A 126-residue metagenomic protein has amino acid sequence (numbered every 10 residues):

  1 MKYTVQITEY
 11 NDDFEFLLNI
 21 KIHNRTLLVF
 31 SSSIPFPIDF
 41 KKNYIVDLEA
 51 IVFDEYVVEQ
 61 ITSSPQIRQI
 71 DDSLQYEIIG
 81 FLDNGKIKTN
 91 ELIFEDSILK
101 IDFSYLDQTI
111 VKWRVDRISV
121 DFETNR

Functional and structural regions predicted by a protein language model:
M1-D12, P65-K86, W113: Structural detector for short beta-strands of small beta-barrel domains
N11, I22, E49-I51, E77-I78 (+3 more regions): Short beta-rich binding modules
F14-T62: Acidic (E/D-rich), amphipathic helical modules within compact regulatory domains
F16-K21, G85-E91: Short polybasic amphipathic segments
H23-I38, N90-I110, R117-V120: Beta-strand/loop nucleic-acid-binding surfaces
F40, V58, I70, Y76 (+1 more regions): A structural signal for the main folded, soluble domain(s) of proteins
K41-E55, D107-T124: Flexible glycine-rich surface loops and low-complexity tracts that mediate binding to linear polymers
V57-D72, N125-R126: Short, compositionally biased
